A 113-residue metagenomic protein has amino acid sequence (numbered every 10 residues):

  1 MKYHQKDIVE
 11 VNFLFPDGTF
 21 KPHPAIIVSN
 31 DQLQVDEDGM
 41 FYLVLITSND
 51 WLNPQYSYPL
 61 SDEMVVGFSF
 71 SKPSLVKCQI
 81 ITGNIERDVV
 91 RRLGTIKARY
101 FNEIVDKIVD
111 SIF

Functional and structural regions predicted by a protein language model:
M1, V65-F113: C-terminal terminal-subdomain/extension
L14-G18: Short, charged beta-turn/beta-strand-edge "cap" motif at the junction between a beta-strand and an adjacent loop
T19-P22, I27-S61: Compact nucleic-acid interaction/catalytic patches
